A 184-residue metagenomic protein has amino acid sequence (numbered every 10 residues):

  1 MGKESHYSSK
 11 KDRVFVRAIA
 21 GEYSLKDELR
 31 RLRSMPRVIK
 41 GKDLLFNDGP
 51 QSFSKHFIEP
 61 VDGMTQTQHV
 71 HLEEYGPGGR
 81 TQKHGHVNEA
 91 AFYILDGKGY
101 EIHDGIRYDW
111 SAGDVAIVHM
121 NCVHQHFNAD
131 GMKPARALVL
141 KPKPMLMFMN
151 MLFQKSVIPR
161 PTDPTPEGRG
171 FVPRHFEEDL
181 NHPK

Functional and structural regions predicted by a protein language model:
M1-Q66, F153-S156, R160-K184: A short, N-terminal "cap"/entry segment at the start of jelly-roll beta-barrel domains of the cupin/DSBH fold
S54-I58, V70-G85: Conserved short histidine dyad/triad with adjacent acidic residue
T67-V70, A91-Y93, I117, M132-M151: A short hydrophobic beta-strand segment most commonly corresponding to one strand of the jelly-roll/cupin
H69, G79-T81, N88, D104 (+1 more regions): Short, solvent-exposed loop/turn positions at domain surfaces that link secondary-structure elements or cap domain
T81-K83, E101-I102, V118, H124-G131 (+1 more regions): Short beta-strand His + acidic residue motifs that chelate non-heme Fe in jelly-roll/DSBH and cupin folds
V87, I106, C122-V123, K143: A generic "binding-loop/recognition-motif" signal
N88-G99, D104: Glycine- and acidic-residue-biased ligand/ion/polar-headgroup-sensing regions
G105-N121: Short acidic-glycine-tyrosine-enriched beta hairpin
